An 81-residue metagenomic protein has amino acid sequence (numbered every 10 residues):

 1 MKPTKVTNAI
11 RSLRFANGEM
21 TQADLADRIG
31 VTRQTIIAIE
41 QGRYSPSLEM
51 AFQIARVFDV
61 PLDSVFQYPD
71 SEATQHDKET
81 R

Functional and structural regions predicted by a protein language model:
T4, F15-A16, S45: Short amphipathic helical patch at the helix-1/turn junction of helix-turn-helix
A9-R28: Short basic helix-loop element that most often maps to the first helix and adjoining turn of HTH DNA-binding modules
R14, E40, F58, F66-P69: DNA major-groove recognition helix of helix-turn-helix
G30-S45: Recognition helix of helix-turn-helix/homeodomain-like DNA-binding domains that insert into the DNA major groove
E49-S64: DNA major-groove recognition helix of helix-turn-helix/homeodomain DNA-binding modules
R56, F66-R81: Short, charged recognition helix plus adjacent turn of helix-turn-helix-like nucleic-acid-binding domains
